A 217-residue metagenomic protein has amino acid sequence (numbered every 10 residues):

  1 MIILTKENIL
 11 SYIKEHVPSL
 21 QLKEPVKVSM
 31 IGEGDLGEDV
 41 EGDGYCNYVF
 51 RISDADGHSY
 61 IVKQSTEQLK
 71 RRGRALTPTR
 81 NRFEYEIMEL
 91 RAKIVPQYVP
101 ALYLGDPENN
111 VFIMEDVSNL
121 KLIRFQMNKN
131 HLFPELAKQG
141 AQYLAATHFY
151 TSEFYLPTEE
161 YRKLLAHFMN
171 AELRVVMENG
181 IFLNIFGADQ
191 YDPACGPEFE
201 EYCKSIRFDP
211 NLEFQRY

Functional and structural regions predicted by a protein language model:
M1-N110: Conserved NTP-binding catalytic cores of kinases and kinase-like/nucleotidyltransferase enzymes across multiple kinase
M1-N8, E160-F214: Active-site catalytic-loop/activation-segment of kinase and kinase-like phosphoryl-transfer enzymes
I3, L36, A75-P78, M127 (+2 more regions): Charge-dense, low-complexity intrinsically disordered segments
N81, A137-G140, F199: Hydrophobic packing residues in well-ordered alpha-helices of helical domains and bundles
N109-K121: Conserved short submotifs of the Hanks-type protein kinase catalytic core that shape the nucleotide-binding pocket
L120-R162: Conserved kinase catalytic-core helix
Y150, F214-Q215: Protein kinase catalytic-loop region centered on the HRD/HxD motif
